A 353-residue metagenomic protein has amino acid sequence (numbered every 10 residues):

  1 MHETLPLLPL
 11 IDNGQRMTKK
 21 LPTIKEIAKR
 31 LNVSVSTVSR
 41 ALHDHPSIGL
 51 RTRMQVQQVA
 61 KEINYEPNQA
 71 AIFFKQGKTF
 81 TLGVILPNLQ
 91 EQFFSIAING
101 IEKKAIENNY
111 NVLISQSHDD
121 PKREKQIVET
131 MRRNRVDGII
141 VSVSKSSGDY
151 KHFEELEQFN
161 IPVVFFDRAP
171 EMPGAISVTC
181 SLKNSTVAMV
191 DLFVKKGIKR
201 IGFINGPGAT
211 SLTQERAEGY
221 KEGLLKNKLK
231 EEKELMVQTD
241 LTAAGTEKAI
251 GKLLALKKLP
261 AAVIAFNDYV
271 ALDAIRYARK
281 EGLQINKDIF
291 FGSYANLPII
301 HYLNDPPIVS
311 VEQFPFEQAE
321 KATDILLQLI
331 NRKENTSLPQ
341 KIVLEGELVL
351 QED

Functional and structural regions predicted by a protein language model:
M1-F80: N-terminal helix-turn-helix DNA-binding module of bacterial transcription factors
M17-T23, K61-N99, E107-N108, H118-D120 (+1 more regions): N-terminal helix-turn-helix/winged-helix DNA-binding helices and compositionally similar short basic alpha-helical
P87-I96, I114-R123, R168, V178-A188 (+5 more regions): Hinge/beta->alpha junction and helix N-cap segments in small-molecule ligand-binding domains
K103-D149: Central regulatory/effector-binding core of bacterial HTH transcription factors
D119, S142-A188, Y269, A295-I308: Flexible loop/hinge segments that line or gate small-molecule binding clefts
K122-R135, G245-L259: Short, well-structured alpha-helical segments in soluble
G251-A262, F266-D353: Flexible loop/turn connectors
